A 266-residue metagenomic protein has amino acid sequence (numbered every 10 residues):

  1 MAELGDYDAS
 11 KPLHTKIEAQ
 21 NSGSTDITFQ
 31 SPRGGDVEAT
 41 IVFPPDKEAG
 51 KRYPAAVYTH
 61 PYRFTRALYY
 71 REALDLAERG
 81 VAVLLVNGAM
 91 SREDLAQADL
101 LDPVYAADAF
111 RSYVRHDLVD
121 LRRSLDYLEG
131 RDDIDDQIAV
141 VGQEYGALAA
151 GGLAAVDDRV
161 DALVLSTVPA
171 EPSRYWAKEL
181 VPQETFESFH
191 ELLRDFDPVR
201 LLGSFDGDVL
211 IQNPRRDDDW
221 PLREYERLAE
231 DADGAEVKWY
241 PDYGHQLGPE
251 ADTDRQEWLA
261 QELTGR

Functional and structural regions predicted by a protein language model:
E3-K51: N-terminal cap/lid segment of alpha/beta-hydrolase-fold proteins
Y53, Y58-F64: Active-site glycine-rich loops that stabilize anionic/oxyanionic intermediates across multiple enzyme folds
A67-V119, Y175-W176: Cap/lid segment of the alpha/beta-hydrolase catalytic domain
R122-E184: Primarily recognizes the serine-hydrolase "nucleophile elbow" in alpha/beta-hydrolase and SGNH/GDSL folds
F186-L201: Active-site nucleophile elbow and catalytic-triad environment of alpha/beta-hydrolase enzymes
F205, I211-N213: Short beta-strand/loop motif that positions the catalytic acidic residue of the alpha/beta-hydrolase fold
D218-E224, G248: Conserved alpha/beta-hydrolase "acid-adjacent" motif
E230, G234-R266: C-terminal catalytic histidine-bearing segment of alpha/beta-hydrolase fold enzymes
